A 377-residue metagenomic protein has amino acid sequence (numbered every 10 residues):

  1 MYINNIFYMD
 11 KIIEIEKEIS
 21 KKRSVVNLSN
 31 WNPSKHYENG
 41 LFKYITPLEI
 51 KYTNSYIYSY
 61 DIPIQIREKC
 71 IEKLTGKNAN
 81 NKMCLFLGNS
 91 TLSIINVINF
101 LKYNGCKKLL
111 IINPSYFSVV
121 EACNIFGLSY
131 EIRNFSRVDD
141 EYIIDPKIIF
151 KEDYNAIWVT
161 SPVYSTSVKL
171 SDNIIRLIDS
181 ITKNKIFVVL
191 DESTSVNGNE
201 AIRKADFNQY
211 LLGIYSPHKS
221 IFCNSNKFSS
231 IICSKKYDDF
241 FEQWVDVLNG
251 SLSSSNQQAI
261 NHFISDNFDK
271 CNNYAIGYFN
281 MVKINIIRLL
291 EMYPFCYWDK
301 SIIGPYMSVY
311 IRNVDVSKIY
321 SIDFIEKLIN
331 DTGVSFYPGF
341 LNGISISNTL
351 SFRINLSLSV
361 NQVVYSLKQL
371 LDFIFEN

Functional and structural regions predicted by a protein language model:
M1, Y60, K77-N80, N330-F336 (+1 more regions): PLP-dependent enzyme catalytic core of the Aspartate aminotransferase-like
Y2-N96, N377: N-terminal small-domain helix-loop-helix segment of the aminotransferase-like
S29, S115, I276-I287, Y297-N313 (+1 more regions): Conserved glycine-rich beta-strand-loop-beta hairpin in the small C-terminal domain of fold type I
W31-H36, T91-S93, S115-F117, R137-V138 (+8 more regions): Short, solvent-exposed loop/turn segments at secondary-structure junctions
N54-T182, S195-N208: Conserved core of the PLP fold type I
L190, V196-S220, D238-Q243, F352: Conserved active-site segment immediately N-terminal to the catalytic lysine that forms the internal aldimine
L212-S301: PLP-dependent aminotransferase class I/II
D315-F324, N361-S366: Short, conserved charged micro-motifs
